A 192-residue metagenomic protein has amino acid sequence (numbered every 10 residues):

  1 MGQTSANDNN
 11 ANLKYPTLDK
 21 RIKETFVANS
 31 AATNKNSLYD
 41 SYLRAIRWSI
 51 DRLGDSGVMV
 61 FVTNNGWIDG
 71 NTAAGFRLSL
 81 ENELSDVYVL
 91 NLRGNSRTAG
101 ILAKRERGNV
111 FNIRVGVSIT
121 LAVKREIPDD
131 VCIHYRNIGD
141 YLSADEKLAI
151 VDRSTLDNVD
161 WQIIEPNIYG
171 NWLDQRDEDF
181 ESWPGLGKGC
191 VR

Functional and structural regions predicted by a protein language model:
G2-L38: Mobile active-site "lid"/loop adjacent to the S-adenosyl-L-methionine
N9, T17, N29-A32, W48-R192: Sequence-level detector for compositionally biased, low-complexity segments
S41-A45: Alpha-helical packing segments of well-folded alpha/beta enzyme cores
